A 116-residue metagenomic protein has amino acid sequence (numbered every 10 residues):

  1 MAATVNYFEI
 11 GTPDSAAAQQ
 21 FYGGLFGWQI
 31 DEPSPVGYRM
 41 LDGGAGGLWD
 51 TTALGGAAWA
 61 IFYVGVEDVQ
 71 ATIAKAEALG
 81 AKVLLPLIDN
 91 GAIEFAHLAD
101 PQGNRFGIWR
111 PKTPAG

Functional and structural regions predicted by a protein language model:
M1-Q19, G44-A45, W59-V64, P111-G116: N-terminal beta-strand motif that seeds the catalytic metal site of vicinal oxygen chelate
A3, I10, I73, L79-G116: Vicinal oxygen chelate
N6, G37-R39, A60, E94-A96: Short beta-strand micro-motifs in enzyme catalytic cores
Y7-L41: N-terminal first-folded block
A16-A17, V69-I73: Short, conserved charged micro-motifs
A18-Y22, A76, G103: Conserved active-site tyrosine of GNAT-family acetyltransferases
G27-W59, R105-P111: Conserved short beta-strand elements that form part of the metal-binding/catalytic scaffold of enzyme active sites
